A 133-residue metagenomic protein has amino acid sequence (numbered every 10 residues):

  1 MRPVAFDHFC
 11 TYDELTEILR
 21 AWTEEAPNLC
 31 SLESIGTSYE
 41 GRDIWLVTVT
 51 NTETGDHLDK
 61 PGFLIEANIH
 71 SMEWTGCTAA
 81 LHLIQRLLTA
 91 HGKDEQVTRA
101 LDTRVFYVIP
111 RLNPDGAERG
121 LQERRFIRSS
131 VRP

Functional and structural regions predicted by a protein language model:
M1-P133: M14 metallocarboxypeptidase catalytic domain recognition
